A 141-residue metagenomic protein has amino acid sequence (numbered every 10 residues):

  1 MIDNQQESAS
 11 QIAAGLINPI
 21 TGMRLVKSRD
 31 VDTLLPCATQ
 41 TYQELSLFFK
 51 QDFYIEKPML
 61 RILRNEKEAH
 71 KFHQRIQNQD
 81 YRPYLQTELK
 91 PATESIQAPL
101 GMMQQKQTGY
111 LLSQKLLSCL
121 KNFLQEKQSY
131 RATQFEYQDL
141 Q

Functional and structural regions predicted by a protein language model:
M1: N-terminal Rossmann-like FAD-binding beta1-loop-alpha1 element of flavoenzymes
N4-E56, H70-K71: Conserved FAD-binding subdomain of flavin-dependent enzymes
Q5, I62, F135: Hydrophobic pocket-lining residues within nucleotide cofactor-binding pockets
E7, K50, A92-E94, Y137-L140: Short, flexible, glycine/charge-rich loop motifs used to bind or transfer phosphoryl groups or to couple energy/partner
N18-P19, M23, R64, S113 (+1 more regions): Generic structural "secondary-structure junction" signal
C37, E44-R131: Flavin (FAD/FMN) cofactor-binding and adjacent substrate-gating region of FAD-dependent oxidoreductase domains
S129-Q141: A conserved short coil-to-beta-strand element within the FAD-binding core of flavoproteins
